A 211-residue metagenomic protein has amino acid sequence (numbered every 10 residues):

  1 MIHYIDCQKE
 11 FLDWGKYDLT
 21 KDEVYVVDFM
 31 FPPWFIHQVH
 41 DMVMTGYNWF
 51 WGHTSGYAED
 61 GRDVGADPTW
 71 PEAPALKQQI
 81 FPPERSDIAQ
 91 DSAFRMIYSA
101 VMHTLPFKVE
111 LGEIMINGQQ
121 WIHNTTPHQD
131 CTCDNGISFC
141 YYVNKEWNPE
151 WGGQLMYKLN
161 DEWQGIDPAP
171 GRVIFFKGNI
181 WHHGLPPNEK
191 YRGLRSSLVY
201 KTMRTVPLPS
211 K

Functional and structural regions predicted by a protein language model:
M1, L76-K77, T126, I180: Intrinsically disordered, low-complexity regions enriched for glutamine and histidine
I2-F107: Non-heme Fe(II)/2-oxoglutarate
D91-K211: Catalytic core of non-heme Fe(II) oxygenases with the double-stranded beta-helix
